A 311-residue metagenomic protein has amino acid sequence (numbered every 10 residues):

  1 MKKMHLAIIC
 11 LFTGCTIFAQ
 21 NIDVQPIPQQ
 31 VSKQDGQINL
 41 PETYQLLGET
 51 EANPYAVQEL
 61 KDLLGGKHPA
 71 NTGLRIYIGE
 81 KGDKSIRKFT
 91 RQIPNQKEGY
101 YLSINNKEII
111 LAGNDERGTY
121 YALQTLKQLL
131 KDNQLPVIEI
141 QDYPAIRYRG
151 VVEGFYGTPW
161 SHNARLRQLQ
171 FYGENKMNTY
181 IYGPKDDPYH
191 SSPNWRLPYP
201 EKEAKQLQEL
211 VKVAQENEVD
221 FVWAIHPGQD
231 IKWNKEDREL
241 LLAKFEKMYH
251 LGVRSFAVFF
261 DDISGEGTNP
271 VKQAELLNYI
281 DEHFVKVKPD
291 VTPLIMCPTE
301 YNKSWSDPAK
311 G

Functional and structural regions predicted by a protein language model:
M1-D23: Bacterial Sec-dependent N-terminal signal peptides
I17-I109, N114, T125, D132-Q141: Acidic, contiguous N-terminal accessory segments
T50-P54, D83-K84, T158-W160, S264-G267 (+1 more regions): Short acidic, S/G/P-rich loop/turn micro-motifs used as interaction or catalytic elements
L63, V213, N217, L251 (+1 more regions): Alpha-helical structural signal in soluble globular domains
G73-R75, D220, V291-P293: Residues at or immediately flanking beta-strands
P94-K244, H250-R254: Feature activates predominantly on carbohydrate-active enzymes
I263-G311: Catalytic-core regions of glycoside hydrolase
